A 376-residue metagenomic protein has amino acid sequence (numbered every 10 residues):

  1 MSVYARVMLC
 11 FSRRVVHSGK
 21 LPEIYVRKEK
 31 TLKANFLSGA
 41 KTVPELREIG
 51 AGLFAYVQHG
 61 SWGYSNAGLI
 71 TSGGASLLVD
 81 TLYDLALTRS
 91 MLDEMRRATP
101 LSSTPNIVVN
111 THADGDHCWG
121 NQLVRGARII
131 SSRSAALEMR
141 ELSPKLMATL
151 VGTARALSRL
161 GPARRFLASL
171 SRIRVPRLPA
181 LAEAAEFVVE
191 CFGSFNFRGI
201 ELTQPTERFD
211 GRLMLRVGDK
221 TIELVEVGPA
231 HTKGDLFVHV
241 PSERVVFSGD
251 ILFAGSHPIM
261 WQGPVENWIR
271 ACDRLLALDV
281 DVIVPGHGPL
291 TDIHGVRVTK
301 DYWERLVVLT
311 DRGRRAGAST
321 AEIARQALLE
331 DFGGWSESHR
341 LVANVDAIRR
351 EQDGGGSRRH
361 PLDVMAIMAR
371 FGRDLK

Functional and structural regions predicted by a protein language model:
V3-A5, S18, V26: Short hydrophobic alpha-helical segments enriched in small aliphatic residues
K33-A34, A316-K376: C-terminal regulatory/interaction regions
K41, E48-I49, R140-E226, S242 (+1 more regions): Metallo-beta-lactamase
L46-R96, L236-S248: Conserved beta-strand hairpin/beta-sheet module of binuclear metal-dependent hydrolase folds, prominently
G52, I70, D80, M95 (+9 more regions): Divalent metal-coordination and catalytic microenvironments
A75, A86-S134, L278-D279: Active-site metal-binding motif and surrounding structural segment of the metallo-beta-lactamase
A75-L77, Y83-A86, M214, T221-R305 (+1 more regions): Metallo-beta-lactamase
